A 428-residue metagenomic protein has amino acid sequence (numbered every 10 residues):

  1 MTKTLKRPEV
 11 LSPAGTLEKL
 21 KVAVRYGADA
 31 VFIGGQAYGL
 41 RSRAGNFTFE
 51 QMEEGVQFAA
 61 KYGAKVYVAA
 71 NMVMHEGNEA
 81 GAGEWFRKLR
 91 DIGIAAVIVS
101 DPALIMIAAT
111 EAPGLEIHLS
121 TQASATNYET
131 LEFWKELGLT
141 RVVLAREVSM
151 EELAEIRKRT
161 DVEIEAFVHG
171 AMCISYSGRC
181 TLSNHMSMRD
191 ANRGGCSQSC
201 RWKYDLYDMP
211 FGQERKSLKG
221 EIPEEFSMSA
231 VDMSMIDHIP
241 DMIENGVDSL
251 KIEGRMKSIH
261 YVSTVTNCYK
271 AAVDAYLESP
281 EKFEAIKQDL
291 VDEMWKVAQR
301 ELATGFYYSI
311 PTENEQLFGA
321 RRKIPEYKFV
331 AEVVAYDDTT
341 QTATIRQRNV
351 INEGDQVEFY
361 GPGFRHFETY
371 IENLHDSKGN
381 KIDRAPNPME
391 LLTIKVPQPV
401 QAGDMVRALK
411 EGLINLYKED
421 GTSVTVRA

Functional and structural regions predicted by a protein language model:
M1-Y26, A30-I33, A37, V56 (+7 more regions): Surface-exposed amphipathic alpha-helical tracts and adjacent flexible/coil segments at the periphery of soluble enzymes
R41-A60: Glycine-rich, positively charged N-terminal anion/phosphate-binding segment
A44-F49, G77-W85: Glycine-rich loop at the start of a catalytic domain that most often binds anionic cofactors/ligands
A80, G114-L115, L119-Y128: Gly/Gly-Pro- and Ser/Thr-rich, intrinsically disordered tail segments characteristic of DNA damage-repair and tolerance
A103-L104: Alpha-helix capping/helix-boundary segments
